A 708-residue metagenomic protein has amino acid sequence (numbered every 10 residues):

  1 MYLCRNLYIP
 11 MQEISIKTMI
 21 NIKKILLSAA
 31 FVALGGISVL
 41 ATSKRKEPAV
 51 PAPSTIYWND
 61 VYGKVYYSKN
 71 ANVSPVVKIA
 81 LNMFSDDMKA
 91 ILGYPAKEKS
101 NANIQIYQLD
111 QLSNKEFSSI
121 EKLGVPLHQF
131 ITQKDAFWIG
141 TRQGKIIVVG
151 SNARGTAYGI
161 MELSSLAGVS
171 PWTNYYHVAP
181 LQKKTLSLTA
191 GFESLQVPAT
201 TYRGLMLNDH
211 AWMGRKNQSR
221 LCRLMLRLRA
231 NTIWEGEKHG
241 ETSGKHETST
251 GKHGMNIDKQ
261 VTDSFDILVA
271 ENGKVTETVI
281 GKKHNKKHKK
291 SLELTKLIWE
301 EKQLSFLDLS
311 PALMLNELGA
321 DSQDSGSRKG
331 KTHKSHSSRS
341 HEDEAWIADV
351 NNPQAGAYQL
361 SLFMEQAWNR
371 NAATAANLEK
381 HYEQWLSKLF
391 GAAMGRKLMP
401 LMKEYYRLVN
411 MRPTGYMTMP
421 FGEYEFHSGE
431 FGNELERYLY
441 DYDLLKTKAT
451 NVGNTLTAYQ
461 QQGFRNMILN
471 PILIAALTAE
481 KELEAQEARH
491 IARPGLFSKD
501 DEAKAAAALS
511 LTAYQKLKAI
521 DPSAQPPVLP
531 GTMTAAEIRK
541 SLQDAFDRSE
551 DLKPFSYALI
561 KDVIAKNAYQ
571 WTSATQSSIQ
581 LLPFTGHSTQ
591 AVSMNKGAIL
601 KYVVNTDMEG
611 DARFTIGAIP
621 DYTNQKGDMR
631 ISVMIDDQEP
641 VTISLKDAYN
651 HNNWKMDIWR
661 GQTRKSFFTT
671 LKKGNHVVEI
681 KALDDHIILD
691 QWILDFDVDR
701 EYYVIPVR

Functional and structural regions predicted by a protein language model:
M1-V50: Bacterial Sec-dependent N-terminal signal peptides
T42-L195, M608: Contiguous, structured surface segment used for ligand recognition
N70-V73, L92, L112-E116, A179 (+4 more regions): Aromatic-lined carbohydrate-binding surfaces of glycoside hydrolases
V76-I79, M83, D87, G155-Y158 (+9 more regions): Extracytoplasmic/secreted proteins, especially bacterial periplasmic and envelope-associated proteins
Q129-I131, A136-G140, G150, R154-N174 (+4 more regions): Internal mixed beta-strand/loop scaffold within catalytic domains of large alpha/beta enzymes
N152, L542-R708: Extracytoplasmic
G191, T278-K282, K296, E300-T572: Substrate-binding groove of N-acetylhexosamine-processing glycoside hydrolases
A211-W212, R220, L224, Q260 (+10 more regions): Ligand-binding pocket scaffold of soluble enzyme catalytic domains
